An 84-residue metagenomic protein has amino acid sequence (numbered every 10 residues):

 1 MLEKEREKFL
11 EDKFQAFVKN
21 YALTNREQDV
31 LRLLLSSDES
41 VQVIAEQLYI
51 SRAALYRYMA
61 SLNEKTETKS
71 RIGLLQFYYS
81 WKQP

Functional and structural regions predicted by a protein language model:
E3-K4, F17, A60-P84: Basic, Lys/Arg-enriched C-terminal extension of HTH/homeodomain DNA-binding domains
R6-E11, S36, A53-A54: Short acidic alpha-helix initiation/capping motifs at coil-to-helix transition points, especially at protein N-termini
R6-R26: Regulatory hinge/linker segments at domain boundaries that couple sensory/effector modules to output domains
R26-E27, V41: The N-cap/first-turn positions of alpha helices within or immediately adjacent to helix-turn-helix DNA-binding domains
Q28-R32, G73: Pre-recognition alpha-helix immediately N-terminal to the DNA-recognition helix within helix-turn-helix or winged-helix
L34-D38, Y78: Short helix-to-turn junction characteristic of helix-turn-helix DNA-binding domains, especially the helix
D38-G73: Recognition helix of helix-turn-helix DNA-binding domains
